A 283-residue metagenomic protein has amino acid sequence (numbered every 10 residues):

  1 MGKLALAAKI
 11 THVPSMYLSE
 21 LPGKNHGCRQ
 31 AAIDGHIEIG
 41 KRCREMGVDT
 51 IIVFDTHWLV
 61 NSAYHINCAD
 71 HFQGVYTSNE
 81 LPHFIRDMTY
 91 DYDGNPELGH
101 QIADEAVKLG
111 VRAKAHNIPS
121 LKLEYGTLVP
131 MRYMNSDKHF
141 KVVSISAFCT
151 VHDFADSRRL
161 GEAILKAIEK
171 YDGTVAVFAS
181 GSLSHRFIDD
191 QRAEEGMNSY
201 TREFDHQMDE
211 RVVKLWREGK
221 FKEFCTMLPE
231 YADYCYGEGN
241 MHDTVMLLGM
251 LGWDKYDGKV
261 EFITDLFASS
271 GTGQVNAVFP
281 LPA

Functional and structural regions predicted by a protein language model:
M1-D49, N61-R159, K170, D190-A283: Flexible, D/E/H-enriched segments
D49-D55, G173-L183: Beta-strand elements within well-structured catalytic alpha/beta cores of enzymes that handle phosphate/sulfate esters
L59-N61, S184-F187: Short, active-site-adjacent cap segments at secondary-structure transitions
E162-K170, V175: Non-transmembrane, aqueous-exposed alpha-helical and coiled segments at domain scale
V175, R186-Q191: Short conserved catalytic/interaction loops centered on acidic-Pro-aromatic/His motifs
